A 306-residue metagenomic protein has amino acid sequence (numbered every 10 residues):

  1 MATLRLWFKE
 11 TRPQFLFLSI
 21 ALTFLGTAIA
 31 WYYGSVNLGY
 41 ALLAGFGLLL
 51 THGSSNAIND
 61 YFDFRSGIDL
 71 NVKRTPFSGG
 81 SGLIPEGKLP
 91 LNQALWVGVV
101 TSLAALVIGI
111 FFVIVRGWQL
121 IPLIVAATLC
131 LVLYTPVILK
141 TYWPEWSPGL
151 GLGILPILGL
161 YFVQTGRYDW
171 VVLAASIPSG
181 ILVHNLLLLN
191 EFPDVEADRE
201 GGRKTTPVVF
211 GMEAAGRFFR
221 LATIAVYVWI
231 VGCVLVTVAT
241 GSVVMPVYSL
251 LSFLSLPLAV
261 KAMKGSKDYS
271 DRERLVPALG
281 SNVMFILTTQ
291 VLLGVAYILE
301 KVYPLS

Functional and structural regions predicted by a protein language model:
M1-L43, G47, L139-S147: Topogenic membrane-insertion module of multi-pass membrane proteins
F17-G26, S147-Y161, S179, V208-M212 (+1 more regions): Small-residue-rich segments of transmembrane alpha-helices in multi-pass membrane proteins, especially helix faces
L25, I29, G34-Y61, I121-V132 (+1 more regions): Membrane-embedded alpha-helical segments that form the functional core of polytopic membrane enzymes, especially those
L50-T75, N185-P207: Acidic (Asp/Glu-rich) catalytic motifs at the cytosolic membrane interface
V72-I114, T206-T240, V244, V283-L287: Multi-pass membrane catalytic core of lipid/isoprenoid biosynthesis enzymes
G80-W170: Intramembrane alpha-helical segments
P148-G201, E213-R217: Functional transmembrane core segments of multi-pass inner-membrane proteins
L235-L305: Extended hydrophobic alpha-helices typical of membrane-associated regions
